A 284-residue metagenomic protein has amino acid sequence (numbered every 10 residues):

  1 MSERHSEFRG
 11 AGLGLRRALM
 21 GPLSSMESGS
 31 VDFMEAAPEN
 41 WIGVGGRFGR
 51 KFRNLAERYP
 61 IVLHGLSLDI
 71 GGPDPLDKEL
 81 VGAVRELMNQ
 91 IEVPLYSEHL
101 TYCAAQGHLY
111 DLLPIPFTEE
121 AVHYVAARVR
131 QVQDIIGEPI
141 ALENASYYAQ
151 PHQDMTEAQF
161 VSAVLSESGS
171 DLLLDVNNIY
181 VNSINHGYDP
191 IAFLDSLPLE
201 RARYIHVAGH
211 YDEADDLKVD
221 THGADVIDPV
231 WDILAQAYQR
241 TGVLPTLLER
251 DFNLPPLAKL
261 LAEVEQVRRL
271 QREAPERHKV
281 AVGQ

Functional and structural regions predicted by a protein language model:
M1-L23: Boundary/entry segment of secreted carbohydrate-active catalytic domains
R9-L15, D32-A36, I61-H64, Y96-E98 (+4 more regions): Hydrophobic faces of well-ordered beta-strands that scaffold small-molecule active sites in alpha/beta enzyme cores
M20-G21, P38-F48, D69-E79, A149-D154 (+2 more regions): Acidic-and-aromatic substrate-binding clefts and catalytic sites of carbohydrate-active enzymes
L23-G29, G46-L63, E79-P94, R130-I135 (+3 more regions): Acidic (Asp/Glu)-rich catalytic clusters
G45, P60, P75, L112-V122 (+1 more regions): Gly/Pro-rich active-site loop or hairpin
D77-L172: Active-site acidic/histidine proton-transfer and metal-coordination neighborhood in alpha/beta enzyme cores
Q133-L217: Acidic/histidine-rich catalytic cores of soluble enzymes
L257-K279: C-terminal helical cap(s) of enzyme catalytic domains, especially alpha/beta-barrels
